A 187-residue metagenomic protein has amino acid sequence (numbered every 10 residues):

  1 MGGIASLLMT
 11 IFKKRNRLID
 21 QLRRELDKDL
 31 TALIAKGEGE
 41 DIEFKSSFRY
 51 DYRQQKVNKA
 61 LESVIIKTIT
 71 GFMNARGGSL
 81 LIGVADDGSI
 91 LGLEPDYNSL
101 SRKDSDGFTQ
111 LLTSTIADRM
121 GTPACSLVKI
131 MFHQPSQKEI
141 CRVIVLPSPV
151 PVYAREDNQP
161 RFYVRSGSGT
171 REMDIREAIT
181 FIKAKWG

Functional and structural regions predicted by a protein language model:
M1-G187: Conserved N-terminal catalytic/coupling substructures associated with nucleotide/phosphate chemistry
